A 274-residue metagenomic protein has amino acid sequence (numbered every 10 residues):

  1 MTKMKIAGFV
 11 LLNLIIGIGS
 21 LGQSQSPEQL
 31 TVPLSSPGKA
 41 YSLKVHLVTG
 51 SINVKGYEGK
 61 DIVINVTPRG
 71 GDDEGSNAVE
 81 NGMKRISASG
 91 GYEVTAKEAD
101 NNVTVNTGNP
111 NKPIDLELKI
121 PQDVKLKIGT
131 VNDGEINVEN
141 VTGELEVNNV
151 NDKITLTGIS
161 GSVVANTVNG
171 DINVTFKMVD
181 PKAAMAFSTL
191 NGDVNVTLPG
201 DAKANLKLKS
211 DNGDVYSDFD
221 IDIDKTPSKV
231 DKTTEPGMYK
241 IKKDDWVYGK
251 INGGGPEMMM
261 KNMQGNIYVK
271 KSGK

Functional and structural regions predicted by a protein language model:
M1-G8, V94: Positively charged n-region of N-terminal signal peptides that target proteins for export
G8-G19: Bacterial N-terminal signal peptides
L21-L47, S51-K127, N140, E146 (+5 more regions): Acidic (Asp/Glu) and glycine-rich low-complexity loops/linkers that are typically intrinsically disordered
E117, G129-T157, V164-N169: Right-handed parallel beta-helix
L126, E135-I136, N173-V174, V194-V196 (+1 more regions): Beta-strand-rich extracellular passenger or scaffold domains
G134, D152, G170, G192 (+2 more regions): Hydrophobic lipid-interacting interfaces of membrane-associated proteins
F176-L206: Flexible, glycine-rich surface segments
M258-N266: Outer-membrane beta-barrel "beta-signal"
